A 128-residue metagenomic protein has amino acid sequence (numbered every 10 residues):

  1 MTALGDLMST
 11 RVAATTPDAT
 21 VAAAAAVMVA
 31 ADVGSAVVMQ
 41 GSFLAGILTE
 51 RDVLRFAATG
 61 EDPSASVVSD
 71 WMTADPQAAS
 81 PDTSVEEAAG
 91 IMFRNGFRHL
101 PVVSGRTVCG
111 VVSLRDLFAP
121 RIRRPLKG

Functional and structural regions predicted by a protein language model:
M1-R11, T49-S80, S84-F93, V108-G128: Tandem CBS (Bateman) regulatory domains
A14-D32, M39, A79-G96, V103 (+1 more regions): The conserved cystathionine-beta-synthase
A25, Q40-G41, T59-D62: Short hydrophobic/aromatic-rich motifs at helix boundaries and adjacent loops
M28-A31, A36-R51, M92, L100-R115: A glycine-centered beta-loop-beta connector
